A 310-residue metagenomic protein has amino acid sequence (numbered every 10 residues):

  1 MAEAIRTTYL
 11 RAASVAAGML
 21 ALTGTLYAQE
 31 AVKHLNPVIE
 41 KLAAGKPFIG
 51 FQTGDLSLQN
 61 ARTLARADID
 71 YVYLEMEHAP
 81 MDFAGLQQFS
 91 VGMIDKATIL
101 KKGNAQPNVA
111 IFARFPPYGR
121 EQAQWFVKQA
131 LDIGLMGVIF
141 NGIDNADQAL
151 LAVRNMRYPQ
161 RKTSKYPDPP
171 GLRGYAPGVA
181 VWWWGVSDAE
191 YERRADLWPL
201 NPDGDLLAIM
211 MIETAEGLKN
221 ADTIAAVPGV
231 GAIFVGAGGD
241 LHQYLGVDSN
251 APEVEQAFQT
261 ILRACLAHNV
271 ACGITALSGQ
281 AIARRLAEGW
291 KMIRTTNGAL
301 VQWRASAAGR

Functional and structural regions predicted by a protein language model:
M1-S14: Bacterial N-terminal signal peptides that target proteins for export
T8-Y9, G24-L26: N-terminal compositionally biased, intrinsically disordered segments and leader/signal-like regions
A13-G24: Bacterial N-terminal signal peptides
A28-R310: Expand to "…catalyze enediolate/carbanion chemistry for C-C bond making/breaking, isomerization, decarboxylation
